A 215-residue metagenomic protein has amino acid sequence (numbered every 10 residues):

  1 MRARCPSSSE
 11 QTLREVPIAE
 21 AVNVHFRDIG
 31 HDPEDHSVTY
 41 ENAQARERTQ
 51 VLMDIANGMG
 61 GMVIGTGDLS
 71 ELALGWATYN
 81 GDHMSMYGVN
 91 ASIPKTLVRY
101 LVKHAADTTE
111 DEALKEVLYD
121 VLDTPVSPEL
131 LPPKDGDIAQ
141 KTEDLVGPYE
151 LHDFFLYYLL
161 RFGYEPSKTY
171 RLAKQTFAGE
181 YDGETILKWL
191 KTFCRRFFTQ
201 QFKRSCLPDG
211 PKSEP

Functional and structural regions predicted by a protein language model:
M1-P215: ATP/NTP-dependent adenylation/nucleotidyl-transfer catalytic domains that generate, transfer, or process NMP-activated
